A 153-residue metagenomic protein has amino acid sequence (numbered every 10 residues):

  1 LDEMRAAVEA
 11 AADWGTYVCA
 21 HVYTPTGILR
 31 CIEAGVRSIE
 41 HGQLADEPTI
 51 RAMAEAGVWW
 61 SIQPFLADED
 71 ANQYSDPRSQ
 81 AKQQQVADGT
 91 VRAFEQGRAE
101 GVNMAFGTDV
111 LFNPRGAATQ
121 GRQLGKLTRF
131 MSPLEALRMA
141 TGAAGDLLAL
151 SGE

Functional and structural regions predicted by a protein language model:
L1, S79-V86, G116, P133: Residue-level preference for long, well-ordered alpha-helices that form the structural scaffold of enzyme catalytic
L1-W60, Q83-M104: Histidine/acidic residue-rich metal-binding segments in metalloenzymes
D13, Y17, D88-E153: His/Asp/Glu-enriched, well-ordered alpha-helical/loop segment that forms or immediately abuts the divalent-metal
C19, H41, R78-A81, L111-F112 (+1 more regions): Conserved short-loop catalytic and cofactor-binding motifs
Y23-P25, L44, F65-A67, D109-N113: Active-site beta-loop-alpha junctions enriched in small/polar residues
L29-C31, I50-R51, A71-Q73, G116-A117 (+1 more regions): Short Asp/Glu-rich motifs
E33-G35, M53-A54, Y74-D76, T119-R122: Short, glycine/charged-enriched secondary-structure capping and boundary segments
W59, Q63, A67-K82: Active-site loop ensemble at the mouth of alpha/beta enzyme cores that anchors a bound cofactor
